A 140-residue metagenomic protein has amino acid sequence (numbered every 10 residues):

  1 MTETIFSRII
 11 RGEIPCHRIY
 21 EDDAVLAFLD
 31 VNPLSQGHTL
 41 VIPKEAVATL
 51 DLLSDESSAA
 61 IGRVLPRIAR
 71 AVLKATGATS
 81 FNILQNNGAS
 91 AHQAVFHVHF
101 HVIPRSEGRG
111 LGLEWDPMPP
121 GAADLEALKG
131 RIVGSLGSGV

Functional and structural regions predicted by a protein language model:
M1-V140: HIT superfamily nucleotide-processing domains
